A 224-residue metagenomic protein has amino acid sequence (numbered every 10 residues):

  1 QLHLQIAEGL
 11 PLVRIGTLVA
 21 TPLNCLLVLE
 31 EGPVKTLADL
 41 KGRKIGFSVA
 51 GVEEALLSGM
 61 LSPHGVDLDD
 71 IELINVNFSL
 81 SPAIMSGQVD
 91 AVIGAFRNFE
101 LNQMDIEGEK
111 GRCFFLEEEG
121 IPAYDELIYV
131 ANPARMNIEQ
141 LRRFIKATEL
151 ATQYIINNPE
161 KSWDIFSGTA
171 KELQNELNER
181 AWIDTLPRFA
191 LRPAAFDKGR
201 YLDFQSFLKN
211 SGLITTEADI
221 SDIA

Functional and structural regions predicted by a protein language model:
Q1-N77, S81-S86, D90-N98, C113-F115 (+1 more regions): Short, glycine-/small- and polar/acidic-enriched structural segments that line small-molecule recognition paths
H3, S58, N102, E149 (+1 more regions): Predominant activation on well-ordered alpha-helical scaffold segments within soluble catalytic domains
A7, L18, G32, S48-V52 (+5 more regions): Extracytoplasmic/periplasmic, Sec-exported soluble proteins
P63-L68, G108-E109, E172, L213: Short helix-capping segments at alpha-helix termini
S79-A170: Pocket-lining segment of extracytoplasmic ligand-binding domains
N137-T215: Secondary-structure end/capping motifs
I220-A224: Short, amphipathic C-terminal "tail helix"
